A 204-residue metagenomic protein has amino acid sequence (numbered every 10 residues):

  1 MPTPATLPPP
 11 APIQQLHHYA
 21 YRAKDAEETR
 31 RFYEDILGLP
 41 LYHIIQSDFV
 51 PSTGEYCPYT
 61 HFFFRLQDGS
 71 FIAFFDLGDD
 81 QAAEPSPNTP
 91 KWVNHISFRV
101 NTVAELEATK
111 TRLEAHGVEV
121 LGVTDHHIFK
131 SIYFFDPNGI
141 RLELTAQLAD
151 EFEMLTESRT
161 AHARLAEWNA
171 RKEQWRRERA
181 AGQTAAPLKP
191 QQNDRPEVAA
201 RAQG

Functional and structural regions predicted by a protein language model:
P2-L7, Q14, D25-E27, S70 (+5 more regions): Vicinal oxygen chelate
H17-H18: Short active-site oxyanion
R22-F71: Core segments of cupin and vicinal oxygen chelate
T53-Y56, P85-S86, Y133: Short glycine-biased active-site loop of nucleotidyltransferases that positions the nucleotide triphosphate and helps
F63-R65, D76, F135: Short, well-ordered beta-strand micro-motif
